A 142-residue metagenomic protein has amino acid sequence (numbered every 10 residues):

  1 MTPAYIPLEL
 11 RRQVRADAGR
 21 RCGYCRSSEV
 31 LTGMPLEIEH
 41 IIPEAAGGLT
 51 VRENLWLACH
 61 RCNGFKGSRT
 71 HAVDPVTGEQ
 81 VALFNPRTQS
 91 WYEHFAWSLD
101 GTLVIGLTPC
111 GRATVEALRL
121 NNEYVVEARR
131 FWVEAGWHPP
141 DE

Functional and structural regions predicted by a protein language model:
M1-E9, Q13, D17, S28-L31 (+3 more regions): Extended charged
G23-C25, R61: Short, cysteine/histidine-rich loop/knuckle motifs that typically chelate Zn2+
P35-P43, L57-C59: Histidine-centered catalytic micro-motifs used for acid/base chemistry in nuclease and nucleotide-processing active
E44-G48: Short strand->helix junction
